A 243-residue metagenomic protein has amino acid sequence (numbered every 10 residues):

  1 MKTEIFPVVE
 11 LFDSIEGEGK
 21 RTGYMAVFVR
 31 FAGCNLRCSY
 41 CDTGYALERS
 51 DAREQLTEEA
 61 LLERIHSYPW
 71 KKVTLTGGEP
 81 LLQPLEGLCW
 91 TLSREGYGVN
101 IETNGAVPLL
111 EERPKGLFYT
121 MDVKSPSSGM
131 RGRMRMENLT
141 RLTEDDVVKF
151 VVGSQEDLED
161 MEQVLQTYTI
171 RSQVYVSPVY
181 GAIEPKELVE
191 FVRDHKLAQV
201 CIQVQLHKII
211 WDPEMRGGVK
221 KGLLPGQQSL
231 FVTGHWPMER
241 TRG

Functional and structural regions predicted by a protein language model:
M1-R30, N35-A52, Y68, K208-G226 (+1 more regions): N-terminal [4Fe-4S]-dependent radical SAM core
K2-T3, L36-S39, R64, M136-L139 (+1 more regions): Short amphipathic alpha-helical segments, especially helix-boundary/capping motifs
F6, E10, M25-A26, R37-L117: Conserved Radical SAM active-site core
R30, T76-G77, Q205: A secondary-structure boundary/capping signal
A32-C34, L61, G132-M134: Short hydrophobic/aromatic-rich motifs at helix boundaries and adjacent loops
L81-K220: Conserved AdoMet/S-adenosylmethionine-binding subsite of the radical SAM
K196, T233-G234: Short, flexible coil/linker elements and helix-boundary hinge sites characteristic of intrinsically disordered
